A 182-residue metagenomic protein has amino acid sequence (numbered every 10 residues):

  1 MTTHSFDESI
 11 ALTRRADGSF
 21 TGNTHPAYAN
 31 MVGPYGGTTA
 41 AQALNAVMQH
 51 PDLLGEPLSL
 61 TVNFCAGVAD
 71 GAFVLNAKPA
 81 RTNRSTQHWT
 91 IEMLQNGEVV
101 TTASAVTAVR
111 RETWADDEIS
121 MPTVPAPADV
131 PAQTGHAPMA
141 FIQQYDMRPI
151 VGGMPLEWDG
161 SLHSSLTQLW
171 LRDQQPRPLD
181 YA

Functional and structural regions predicted by a protein language model:
M1-A182: Terminal targeting signals and extreme-terminal segments of soluble enzymes
